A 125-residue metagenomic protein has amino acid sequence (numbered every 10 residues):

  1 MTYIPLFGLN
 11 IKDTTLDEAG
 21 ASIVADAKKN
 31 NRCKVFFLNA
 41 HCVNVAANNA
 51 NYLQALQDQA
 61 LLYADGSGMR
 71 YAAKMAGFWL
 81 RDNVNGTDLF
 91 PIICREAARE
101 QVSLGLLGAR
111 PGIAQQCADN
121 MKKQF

Functional and structural regions predicted by a protein language model:
M1-D88: N-terminal nucleotide/polyanion-binding subdomain common to many enzyme families
R70-F125: Conserved beta-alpha
